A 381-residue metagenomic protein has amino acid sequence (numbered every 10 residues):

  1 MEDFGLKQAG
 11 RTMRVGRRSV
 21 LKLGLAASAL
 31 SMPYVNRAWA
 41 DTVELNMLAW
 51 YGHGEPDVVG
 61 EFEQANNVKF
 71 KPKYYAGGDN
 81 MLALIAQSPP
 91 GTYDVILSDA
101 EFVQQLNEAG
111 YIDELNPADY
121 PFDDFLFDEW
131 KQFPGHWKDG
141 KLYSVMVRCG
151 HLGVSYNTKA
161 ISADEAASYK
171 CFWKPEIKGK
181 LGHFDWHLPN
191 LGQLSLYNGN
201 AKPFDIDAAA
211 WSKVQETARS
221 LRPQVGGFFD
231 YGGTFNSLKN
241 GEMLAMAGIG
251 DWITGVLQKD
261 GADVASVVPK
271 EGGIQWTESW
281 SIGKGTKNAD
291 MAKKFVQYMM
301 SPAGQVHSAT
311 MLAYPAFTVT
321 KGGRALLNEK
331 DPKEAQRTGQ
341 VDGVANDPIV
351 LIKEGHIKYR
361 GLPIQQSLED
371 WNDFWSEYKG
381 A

Functional and structural regions predicted by a protein language model:
M1-S19, A26-M32: N-terminal secretory signal peptides
D41-Q105: Early extracytoplasmic/lumenal segment of secretory-pathway proteins
Y75-G78, L97-K239: Extracytoplasmic ligand-binding site segments that recognize negatively charged/polar headgroups
V103-Q105, A247-D263: A ligand-binding cleft/hinge motif common to bilobed small-molecule-binding domains
S155-A160, S195-G199, W276-A289, H307-T310: A bilobed periplasmic-binding-protein/Venus flytrap-type ligand-binding module shared by bacterial periplasmic
W211-L221, D260-K284: Periplasmic-binding protein-like
G283-I352: Mature extracytoplasmic/periplasmic domains
D347-A381: Conserved C-terminal helix/tail region of periplasmic/extracytoplasmic solute-binding proteins
